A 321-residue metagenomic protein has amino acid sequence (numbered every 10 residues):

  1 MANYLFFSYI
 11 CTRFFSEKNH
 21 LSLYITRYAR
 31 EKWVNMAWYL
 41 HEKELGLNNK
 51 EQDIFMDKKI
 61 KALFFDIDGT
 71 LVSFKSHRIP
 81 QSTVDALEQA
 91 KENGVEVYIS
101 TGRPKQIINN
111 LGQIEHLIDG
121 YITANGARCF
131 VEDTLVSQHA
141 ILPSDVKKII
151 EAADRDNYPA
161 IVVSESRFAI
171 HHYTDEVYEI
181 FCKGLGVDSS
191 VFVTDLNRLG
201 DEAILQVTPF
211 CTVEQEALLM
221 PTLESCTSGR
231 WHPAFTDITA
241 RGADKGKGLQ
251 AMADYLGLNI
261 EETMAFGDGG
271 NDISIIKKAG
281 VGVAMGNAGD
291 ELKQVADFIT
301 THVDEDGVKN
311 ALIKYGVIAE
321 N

Functional and structural regions predicted by a protein language model:
F15-N19, K32, K43: Polybasic, lysine-rich low-complexity intrinsically disordered segments
D57-A62, P80, I238-N321: Mg2+-dependent phosphoryl-transfer enzymes with acidic/Ser/Thr/Gly-rich catalytic loops
K61-F74: Asp-based phosphoryl-transfer active-site loop
Q81-V177: Active-site phosphate-binding/coordination module
A152, D156-I275, N287: Conserved acidic, metal-coordinating active-site core of Asp-based, Mg2+-dependent phosphoryl-transfer enzymes
